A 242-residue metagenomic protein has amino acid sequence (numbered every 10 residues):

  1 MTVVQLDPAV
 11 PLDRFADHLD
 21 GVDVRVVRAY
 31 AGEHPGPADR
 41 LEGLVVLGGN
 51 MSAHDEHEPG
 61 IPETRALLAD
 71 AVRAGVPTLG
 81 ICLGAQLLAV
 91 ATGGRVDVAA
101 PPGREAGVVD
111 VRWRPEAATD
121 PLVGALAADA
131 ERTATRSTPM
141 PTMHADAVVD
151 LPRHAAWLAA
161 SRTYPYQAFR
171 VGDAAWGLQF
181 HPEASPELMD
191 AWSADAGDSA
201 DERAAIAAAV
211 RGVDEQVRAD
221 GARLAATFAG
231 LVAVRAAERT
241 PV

Functional and structural regions predicted by a protein language model:
M1-A74, S199-V242: N-terminal beta1-alpha1 cap of cysteine-dependent amidohydrolase-like domains
T2-V4, R25-V27, V45, L79 (+3 more regions): Hydrophobic/aromatic beta-strand patches that form the interior of the parallel beta-sheet core in alpha/beta enzyme
V10, E33, A53, L87 (+3 more regions): Flexible, glycine-rich phosphate/dinucleotide-binding loops and adjacent beta-alpha linkers at cofactor/substrate
L12-R14, G36, D55-H57, A89-A91 (+3 more regions): Short glycine-/acidic-enriched loop or helix-start segments at secondary-structure transitions that form or flank
A16-H18, L41, E58-I61, T92-V96 (+3 more regions): Short, glycine/charged-enriched secondary-structure capping and boundary segments
L47-A117: Cysteine-nucleophile active-site neighborhood
G93-P186: Pocket-forming structural segment of enzyme catalytic cores
D173-V210: C-terminal helical/coil "lid" or tail adjacent to the Rossmann-like core of SAM-dependent
